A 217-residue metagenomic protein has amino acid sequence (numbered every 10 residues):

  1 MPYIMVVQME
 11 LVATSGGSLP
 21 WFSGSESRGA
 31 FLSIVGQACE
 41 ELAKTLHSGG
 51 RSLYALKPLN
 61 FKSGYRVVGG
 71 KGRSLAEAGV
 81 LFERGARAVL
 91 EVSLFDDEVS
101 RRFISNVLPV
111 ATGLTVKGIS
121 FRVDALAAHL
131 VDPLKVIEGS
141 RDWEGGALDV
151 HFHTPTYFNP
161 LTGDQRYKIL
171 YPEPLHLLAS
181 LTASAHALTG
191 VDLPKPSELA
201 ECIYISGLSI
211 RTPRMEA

Functional and structural regions predicted by a protein language model:
M1-A217: RNA-interacting cores
